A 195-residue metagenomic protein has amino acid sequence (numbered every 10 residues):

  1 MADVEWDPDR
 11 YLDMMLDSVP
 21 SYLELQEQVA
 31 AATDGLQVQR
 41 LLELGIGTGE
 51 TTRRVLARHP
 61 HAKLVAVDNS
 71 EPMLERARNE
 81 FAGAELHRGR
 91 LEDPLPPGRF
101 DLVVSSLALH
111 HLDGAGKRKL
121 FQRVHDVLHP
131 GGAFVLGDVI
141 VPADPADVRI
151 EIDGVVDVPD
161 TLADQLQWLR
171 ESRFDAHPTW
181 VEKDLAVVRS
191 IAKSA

Functional and structural regions predicted by a protein language model:
M1-G35, R149: Conserved class I S-adenosyl-L-methionine
L42, T48-D93: Class I SAM-dependent methyltransferase SAM/SAH-binding core
V104: A conserved beta-strand element that flanks and buttresses the S-adenosyl-L-methionine
L107-A108: Short catalytic micro-motifs in class I SAM-dependent methyltransferases
R118-P130: A short glycine-rich, Lys/Arg-flanked "PGG" loop and its adjoining helix->strand segment in the class I
A133-L185: C-terminal alpha-helical "lid/dimerization" subdomain adjacent to the S-adenosyl-L-methionine
V188-A195: C-terminal lobe and adjacent flexible extensions of AdoMet/dcAdoMet transferase-like proteins
